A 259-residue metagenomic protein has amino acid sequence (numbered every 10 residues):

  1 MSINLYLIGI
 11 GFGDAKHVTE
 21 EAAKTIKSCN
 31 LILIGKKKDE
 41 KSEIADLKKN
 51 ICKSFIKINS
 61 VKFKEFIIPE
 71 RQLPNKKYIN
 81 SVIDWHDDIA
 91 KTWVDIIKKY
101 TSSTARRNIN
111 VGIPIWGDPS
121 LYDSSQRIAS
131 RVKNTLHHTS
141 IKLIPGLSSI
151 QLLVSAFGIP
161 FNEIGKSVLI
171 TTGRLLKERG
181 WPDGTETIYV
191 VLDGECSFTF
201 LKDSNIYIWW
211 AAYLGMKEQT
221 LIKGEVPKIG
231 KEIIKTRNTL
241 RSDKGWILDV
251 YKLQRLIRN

Functional and structural regions predicted by a protein language model:
M1-S2, K24-S28, A105-R106, I164 (+3 more regions): Flexible, charged surface loops at secondary-structure boundaries
S2-T139, K223, I229, L248-R258: Class I S-adenosyl-L-methionine
L5, P182-N259: A contiguous loop/helix-start segment that scaffolds small-molecule binding in enzyme catalytic cores
I34, I113-I115, L143-G146, E163 (+2 more regions): General beta-strand structural signal in soluble alpha/beta enzymes
D39-S42, S148-Q151, M216-E218: Short gly/pro/ser/thr-enriched loop/turn and capping motifs at secondary-structure boundaries
F63-I68, L143-G146, W209-K217: A generic structural motif
S81-T92, I159-T172, K228-D243: A polyampholytic, Gly/Pro-enriched intrinsically disordered region
G117-G184, R241-K244, I257: Class I SAM-dependent methyltransferase SAM-binding "motif I" and its flanking Rossmann-like core
